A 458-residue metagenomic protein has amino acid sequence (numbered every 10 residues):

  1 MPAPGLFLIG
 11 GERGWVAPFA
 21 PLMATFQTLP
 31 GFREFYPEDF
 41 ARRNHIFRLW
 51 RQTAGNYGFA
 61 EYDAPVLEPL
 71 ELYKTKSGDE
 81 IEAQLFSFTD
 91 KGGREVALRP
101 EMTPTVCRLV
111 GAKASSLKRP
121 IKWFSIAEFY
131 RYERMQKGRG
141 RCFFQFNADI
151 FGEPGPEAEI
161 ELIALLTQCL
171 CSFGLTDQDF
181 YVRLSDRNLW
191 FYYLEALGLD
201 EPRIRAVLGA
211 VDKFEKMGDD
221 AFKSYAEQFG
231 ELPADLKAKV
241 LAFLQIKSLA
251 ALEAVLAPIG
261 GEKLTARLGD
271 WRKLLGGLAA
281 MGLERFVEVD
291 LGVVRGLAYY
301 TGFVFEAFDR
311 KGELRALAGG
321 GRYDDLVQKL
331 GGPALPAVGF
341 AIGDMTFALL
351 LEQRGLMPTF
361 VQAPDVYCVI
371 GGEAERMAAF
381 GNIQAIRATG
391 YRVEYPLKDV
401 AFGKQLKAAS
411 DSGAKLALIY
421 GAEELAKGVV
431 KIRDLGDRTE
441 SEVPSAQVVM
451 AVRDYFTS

Functional and structural regions predicted by a protein language model:
L22-F40, T89: Auxiliary tRNA-acceptor-end handling modules of aminoacyl-tRNA synthetases
R42-Y57, E68-E71, T103-S115, W123-T176 (+2 more regions): Positively charged, Gly/Ser-enriched RNA/tRNA-binding surfaces
V66-V96: Polyanion/phosphate-binding surface patch
A83-G92, G198-A221, D309-R310: Acidic, His- and aromatic-enriched active-site or binding-groove loops in soluble protein domains that engage sugars
Y181-Y192: Glycine-rich, mobile lid/loop segments that gate access to catalytic sites or pores
